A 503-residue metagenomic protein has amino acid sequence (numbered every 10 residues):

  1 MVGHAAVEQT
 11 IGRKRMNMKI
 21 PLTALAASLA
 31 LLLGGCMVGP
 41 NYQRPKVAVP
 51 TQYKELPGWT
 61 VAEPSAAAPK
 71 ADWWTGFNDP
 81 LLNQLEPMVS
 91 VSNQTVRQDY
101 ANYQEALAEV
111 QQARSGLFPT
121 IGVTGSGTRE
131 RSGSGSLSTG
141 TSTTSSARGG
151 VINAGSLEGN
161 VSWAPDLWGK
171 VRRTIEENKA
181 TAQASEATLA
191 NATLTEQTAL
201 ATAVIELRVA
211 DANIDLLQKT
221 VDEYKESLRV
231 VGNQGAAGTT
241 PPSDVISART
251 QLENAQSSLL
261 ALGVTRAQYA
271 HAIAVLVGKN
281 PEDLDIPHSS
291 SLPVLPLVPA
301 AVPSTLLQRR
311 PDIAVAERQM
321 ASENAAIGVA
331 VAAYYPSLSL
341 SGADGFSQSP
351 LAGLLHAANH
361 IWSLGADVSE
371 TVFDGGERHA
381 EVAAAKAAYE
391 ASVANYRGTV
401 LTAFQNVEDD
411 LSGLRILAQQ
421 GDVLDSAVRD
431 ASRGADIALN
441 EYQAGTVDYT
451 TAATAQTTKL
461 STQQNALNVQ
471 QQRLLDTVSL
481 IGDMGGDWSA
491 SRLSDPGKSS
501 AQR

Functional and structural regions predicted by a protein language model:
V2-G3, T10-V91, G140, K179 (+4 more regions): Terminal intrinsically disordered/low-complexity segments used for targeting and assembly
M37, L82-Q84, E105, A154-S156 (+4 more regions): Transmembrane beta-barrel architecture of outer-membrane proteins
A62, A68-G76, T124-N160, T174 (+4 more regions): Small/polar, glycine/serine/threonine/aspartate-rich low-complexity segments that form flexible
E86, S156-N160, V204, R249 (+3 more regions): Membrane-embedded beta-strand positions in outer-membrane beta-barrel channels/transporters
R97-Q98, R114-S115, P165-T193, K219 (+8 more regions): Sec/SRP-type N-terminal targeting helices
V171, A187-V302, G413, L417 (+3 more regions): Periplasmic alpha-helical coiled-coil/stalk elements that build and connect Gram-negative outer-membrane
G235-T239, Y442-T446, D483-D487: A short glycine-centered flexible hinge/capping loop motif at secondary-structure junctions
